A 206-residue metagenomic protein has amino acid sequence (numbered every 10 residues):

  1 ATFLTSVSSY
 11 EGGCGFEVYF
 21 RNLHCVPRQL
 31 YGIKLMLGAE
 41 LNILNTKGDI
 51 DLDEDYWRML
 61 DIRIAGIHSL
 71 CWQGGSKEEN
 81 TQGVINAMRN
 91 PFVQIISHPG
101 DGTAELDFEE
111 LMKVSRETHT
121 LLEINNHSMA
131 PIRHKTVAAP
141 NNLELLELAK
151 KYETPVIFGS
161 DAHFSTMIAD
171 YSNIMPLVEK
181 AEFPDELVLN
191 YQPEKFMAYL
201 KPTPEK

Functional and structural regions predicted by a protein language model:
A1-V7: Short, conserved active-site loops that position catalytic residues or coordinate cofactors/metal ions across diverse
V7-I124, E179-V188, K195-K206: Extended substrate/RNA-proximal surfaces in nucleic-acid metabolism proteins
S9, G13-C14, E105-K113, I132-L148 (+2 more regions): Histidine/acidic-residue-rich catalytic or RNA/ligand-binding cores of hydrolases and nuclease-related proteins
L121-H134: His/Asp/Glu-enriched short active-site or ligand-binding loop at hydrolase and phosphoryl-transfer sites
I124-N126, F158-S160, Q192: Active-site proximal loops enriched in glycine and acidic residues that flank catalytic Cys/His/Asp and coordinate
H127, L146, E153, G159: C-terminal active-site rim and adjoining tail of enzyme catalytic domains
T154-I168, V188: Short acidic/histidine-rich active-site segments
